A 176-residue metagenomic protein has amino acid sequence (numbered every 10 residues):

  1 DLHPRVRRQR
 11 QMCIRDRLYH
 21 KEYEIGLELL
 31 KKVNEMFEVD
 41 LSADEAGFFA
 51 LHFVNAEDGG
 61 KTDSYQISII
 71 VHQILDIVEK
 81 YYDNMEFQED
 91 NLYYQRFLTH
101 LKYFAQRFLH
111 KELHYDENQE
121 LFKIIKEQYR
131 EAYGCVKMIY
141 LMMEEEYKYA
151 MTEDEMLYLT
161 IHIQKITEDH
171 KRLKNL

Functional and structural regions predicted by a protein language model:
D1-V6, R10-I14: Single conserved hydrophobic/aromatic residue that forms the stacking wall/gate of nucleotide- or nucleobase-binding
R15-R17, L30-D40, G60, K80-F87 (+3 more regions): Short, recurring structural edge motifs at helix starts
K21-Y23: Coiled-coil/CHCH-like alpha-helical segments characteristic of cytoskeletal intermediate-filament scaffolds
D44-D58, L92-R107, D154-E168: Extracellular/lumenal glycan-associated surfaces
Q66-V71, N175: Disulfide-bonded cysteine-rich modules in secreted/extracellular proteins, activating on the conserved Cys frameworks
I69-M85, E89-F108, E112-Q128: Small-residue-rich helix-loop
L92, E112-L176: C-terminal structured domains
